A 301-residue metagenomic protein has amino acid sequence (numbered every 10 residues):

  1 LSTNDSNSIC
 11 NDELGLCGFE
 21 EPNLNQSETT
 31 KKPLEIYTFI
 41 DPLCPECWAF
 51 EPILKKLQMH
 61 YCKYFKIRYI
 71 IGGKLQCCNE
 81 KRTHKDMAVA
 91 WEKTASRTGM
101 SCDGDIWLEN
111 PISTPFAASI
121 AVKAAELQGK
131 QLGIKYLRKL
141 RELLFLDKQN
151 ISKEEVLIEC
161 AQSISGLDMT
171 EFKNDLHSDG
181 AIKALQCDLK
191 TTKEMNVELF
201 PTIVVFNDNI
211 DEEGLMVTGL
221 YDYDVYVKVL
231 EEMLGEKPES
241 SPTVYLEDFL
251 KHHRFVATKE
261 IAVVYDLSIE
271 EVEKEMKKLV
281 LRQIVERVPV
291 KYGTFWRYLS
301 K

Functional and structural regions predicted by a protein language model:
L1-N25: N-terminal leader/targeting and pre-domain segments
D5, I9, C17, I40 (+2 more regions): C-terminal cap of thioredoxin/glutaredoxin-like
L24-P33, C62: Extreme N-terminus of proteins, especially the signal/transit-peptide cleavage junction and the first residues
T30-P45, E51-L54, I67-I71: Short active-site neighborhood of thiol/selenol oxidoreductases, capturing the structured segment around
E35-F39, W107, E260: Glycine- and acidic
P45, Q76, E212: Flexible, glycine-rich phosphate/dinucleotide-binding loops and adjacent beta-alpha linkers at cofactor/substrate
E51-K148, K153-E154, T258: Structural alpha/beta surface segment adjacent to cysteine/selenocysteine redox centers across thiol/disulfide enzymes
